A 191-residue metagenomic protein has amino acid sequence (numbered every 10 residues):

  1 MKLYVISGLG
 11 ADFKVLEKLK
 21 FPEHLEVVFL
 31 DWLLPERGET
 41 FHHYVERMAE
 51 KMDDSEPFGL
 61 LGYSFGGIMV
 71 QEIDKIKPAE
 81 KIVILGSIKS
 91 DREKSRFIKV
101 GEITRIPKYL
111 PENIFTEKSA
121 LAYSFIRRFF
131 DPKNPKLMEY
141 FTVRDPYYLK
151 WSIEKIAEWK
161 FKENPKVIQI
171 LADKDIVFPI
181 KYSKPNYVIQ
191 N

Functional and structural regions predicted by a protein language model:
M1-E56, S90, I106-E112: Active-site catalytic motif of lipid deacylating hydrolases and related acyltransferases
K18, E72-I73: Active-site signature of alpha/beta-hydrolase-fold catalytic machinery across serine- and Asp/Cys-nucleophile hydrolases
L30-W32, L171, Y182-N191: Short glycine-rich catalytic loops that host catalytic nucleophiles or stabilize transition states across multiple
G59-L60, I82: Conserved alpha/beta-hydrolase fold motif
L61-V70: Gly/Ala-rich beta-loop-alpha elbow adjacent to hydrolase catalytic centers
P78-N113, L149: Flexible "cap/lid" loop of the alpha/beta hydrolase fold
D131-N164: Hydrophobic, aromatic-rich cap/lid helix
Q169-L171, D175: Short beta-strand/loop motif that positions the catalytic acidic residue of the alpha/beta-hydrolase fold
